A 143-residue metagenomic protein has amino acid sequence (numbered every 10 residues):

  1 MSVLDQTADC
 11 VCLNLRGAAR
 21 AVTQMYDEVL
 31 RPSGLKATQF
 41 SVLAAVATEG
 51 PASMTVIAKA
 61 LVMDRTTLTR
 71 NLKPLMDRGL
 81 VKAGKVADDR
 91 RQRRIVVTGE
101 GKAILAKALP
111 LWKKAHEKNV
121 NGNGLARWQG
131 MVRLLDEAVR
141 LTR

Functional and structural regions predicted by a protein language model:
M1-S33, N121, A126-Q129, R133 (+1 more regions): N-terminal leader segment of winged-helix/HTH proteins
R16, A44-T48, L109, D136: Short, locally clustered residues in the helix-turn-helix/winged-helix DNA-binding domain
T23, P51, K73-R133: Charged, amphipathic alpha-helical coiled-coil/dimerization segments
Q39-L43: Short alpha-helical "packing" element that flanks the helix-turn-helix/winged-helix DNA-binding module
G50-P51, V62: Central "turn" residue of the DNA-binding helix-turn-helix
M54: Helix-turn-helix DNA-binding elements, focusing on the entry/boundary residues of the two helices that contact DNA
I57-A58: A short acidic, leucine-rich amphipathic alpha-helix
